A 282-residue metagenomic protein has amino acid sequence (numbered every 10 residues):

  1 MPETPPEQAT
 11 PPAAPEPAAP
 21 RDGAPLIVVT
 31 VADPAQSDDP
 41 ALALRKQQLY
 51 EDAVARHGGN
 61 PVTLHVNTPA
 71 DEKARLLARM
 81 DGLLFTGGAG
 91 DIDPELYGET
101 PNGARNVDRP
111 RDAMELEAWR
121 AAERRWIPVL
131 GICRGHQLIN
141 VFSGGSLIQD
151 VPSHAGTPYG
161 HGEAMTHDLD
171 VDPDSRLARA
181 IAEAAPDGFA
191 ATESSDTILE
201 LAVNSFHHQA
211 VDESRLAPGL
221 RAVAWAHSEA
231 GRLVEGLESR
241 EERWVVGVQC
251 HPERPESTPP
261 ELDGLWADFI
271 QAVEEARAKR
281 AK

Functional and structural regions predicted by a protein language model:
M1-I132, N140-F142, S146-I148, P152-A202 (+4 more regions): N-terminal beta1-alpha1 cap of cysteine-dependent amidohydrolase-like domains
H136: The feature captures the ABC ATPase H-loop/switch
V246-C250: Active-site-proximal beta-strand elements of phosphoester/diester hydrolases
